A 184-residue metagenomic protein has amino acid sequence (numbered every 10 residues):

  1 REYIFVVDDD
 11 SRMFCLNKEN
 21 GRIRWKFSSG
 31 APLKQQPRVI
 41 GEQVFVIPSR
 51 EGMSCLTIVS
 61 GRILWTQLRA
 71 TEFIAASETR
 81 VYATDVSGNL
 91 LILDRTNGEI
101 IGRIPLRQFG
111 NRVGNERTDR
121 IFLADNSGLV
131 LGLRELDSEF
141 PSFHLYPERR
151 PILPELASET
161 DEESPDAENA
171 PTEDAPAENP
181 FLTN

Functional and structural regions predicted by a protein language model:
R1-F14, F27-M53, T66-L91, R107-L131 (+2 more regions): Repeat-blade elements of multi-bladed beta-propeller folds
D10, R50, N97, D125-P176 (+1 more regions): Pro/Ala/Gly-rich low-complexity, hydrophilic intrinsically disordered segments
M13, R22, M53, R62 (+3 more regions): Flexible, glycine-rich phosphate/dinucleotide-binding loops and adjacent beta-alpha linkers at cofactor/substrate
N17-N20, T57-S60, D94-N97, L136: Short loop/turn segments that connect beta-strands within beta-propeller blades
K18, Q43, G102: Functionally constrained cores in energy, signaling, and assembly domains
R22-F27, S60-Q67, E99-I104: A short beta-strand motif characteristic of beta-propeller blades
